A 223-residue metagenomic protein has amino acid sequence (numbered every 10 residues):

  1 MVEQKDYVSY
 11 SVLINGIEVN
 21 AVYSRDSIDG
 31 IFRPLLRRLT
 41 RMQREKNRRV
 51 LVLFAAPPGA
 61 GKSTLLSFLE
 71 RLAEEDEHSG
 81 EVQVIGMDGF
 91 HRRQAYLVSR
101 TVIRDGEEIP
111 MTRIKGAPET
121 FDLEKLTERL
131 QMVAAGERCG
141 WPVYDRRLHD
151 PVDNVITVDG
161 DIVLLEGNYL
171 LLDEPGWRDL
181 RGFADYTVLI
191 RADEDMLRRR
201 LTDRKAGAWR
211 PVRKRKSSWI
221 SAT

Functional and structural regions predicted by a protein language model:
M1-I31: Charged, amphipathic alpha-helical linker segments immediately N-terminal to NTP-binding catalytic cores
R33-E45: Pre-Walker A adenine-sensing motif
G59: Walker A (P-loop) phosphate-binding loop of P-loop NTPases
K62: Conserved lysine of the Walker
L65: Hydrophobic positions on the alpha1 helix immediately C-terminal to the Walker A/P-loop
R71-Q83: Post-Walker A helix-loop "phosphate-sensing" segment adjacent to the P-loop in P-loop NTPases
Q83-G86, F90-R146: Conserved nucleotide-sensing/catalytic segment adjacent to the nucleotide-binding pocket in NTP-handling enzymes
L148-R204: ATP-dependent NMP and nucleoside kinases share a basic, alpha-helical "lid"
